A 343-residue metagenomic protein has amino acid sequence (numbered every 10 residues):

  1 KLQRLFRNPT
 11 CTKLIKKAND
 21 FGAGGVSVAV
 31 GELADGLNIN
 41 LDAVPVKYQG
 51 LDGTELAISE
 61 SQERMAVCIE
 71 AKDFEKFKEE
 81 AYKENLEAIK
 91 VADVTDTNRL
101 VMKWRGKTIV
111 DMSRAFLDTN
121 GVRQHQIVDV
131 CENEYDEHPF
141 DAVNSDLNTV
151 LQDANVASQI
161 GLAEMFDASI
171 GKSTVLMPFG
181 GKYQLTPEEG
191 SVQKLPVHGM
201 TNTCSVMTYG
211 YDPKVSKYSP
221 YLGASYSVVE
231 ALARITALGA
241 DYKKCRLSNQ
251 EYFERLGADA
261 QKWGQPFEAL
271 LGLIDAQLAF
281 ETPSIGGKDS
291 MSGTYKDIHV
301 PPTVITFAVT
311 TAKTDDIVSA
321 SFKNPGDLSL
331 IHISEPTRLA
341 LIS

Functional and structural regions predicted by a protein language model:
K1-L330, S334, R338, S343: Glycine/proline-enriched, intrinsically flexible loops and inter-domain linkers
